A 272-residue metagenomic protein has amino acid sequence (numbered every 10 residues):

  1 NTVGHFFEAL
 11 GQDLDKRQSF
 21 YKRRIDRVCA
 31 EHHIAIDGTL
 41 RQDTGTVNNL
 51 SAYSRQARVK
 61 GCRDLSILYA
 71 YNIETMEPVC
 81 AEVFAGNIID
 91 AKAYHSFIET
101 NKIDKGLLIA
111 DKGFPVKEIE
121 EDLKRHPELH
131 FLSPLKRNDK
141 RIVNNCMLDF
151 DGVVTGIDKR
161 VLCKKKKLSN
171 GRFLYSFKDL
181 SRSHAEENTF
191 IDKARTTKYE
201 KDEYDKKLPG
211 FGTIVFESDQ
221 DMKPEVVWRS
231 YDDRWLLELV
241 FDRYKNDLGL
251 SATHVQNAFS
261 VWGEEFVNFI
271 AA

Functional and structural regions predicted by a protein language model:
T2-L68: Active-site-proximal, Lys/Arg-enriched surface segment that forms a nucleic-acid-binding/basic interface patch
V28, H32, G61-R63, R229-L236 (+1 more regions): Secondary-structure capping and boundary motifs in well-ordered enzyme cores
A35-D37, M76, D111, F216 (+2 more regions): Conserved structural-core and active-site-/substrate-pathway-adjacent residues in large, well-folded domains of enzymes
K60-N101: Electropositive, glycine- and tryptophan-enriched low-complexity nucleic-acid-binding patches
R63-L65, T75, V83, E128-D232: An anionic, glycine-rich sequence signature occurring as long contiguous blocks
V83, I88-H95, T100, F114-V116 (+2 more regions): Catalytic or ion-translocation cores adjacent to nucleophile or general acid/base/metal-coordination motifs in diverse
G106-P115: Acidic/histidine-rich, metal-coordinating catalytic segments
V226-V255: Short amphipathic alpha-helical "interface-anchor" segments enriched in bulky aromatics
